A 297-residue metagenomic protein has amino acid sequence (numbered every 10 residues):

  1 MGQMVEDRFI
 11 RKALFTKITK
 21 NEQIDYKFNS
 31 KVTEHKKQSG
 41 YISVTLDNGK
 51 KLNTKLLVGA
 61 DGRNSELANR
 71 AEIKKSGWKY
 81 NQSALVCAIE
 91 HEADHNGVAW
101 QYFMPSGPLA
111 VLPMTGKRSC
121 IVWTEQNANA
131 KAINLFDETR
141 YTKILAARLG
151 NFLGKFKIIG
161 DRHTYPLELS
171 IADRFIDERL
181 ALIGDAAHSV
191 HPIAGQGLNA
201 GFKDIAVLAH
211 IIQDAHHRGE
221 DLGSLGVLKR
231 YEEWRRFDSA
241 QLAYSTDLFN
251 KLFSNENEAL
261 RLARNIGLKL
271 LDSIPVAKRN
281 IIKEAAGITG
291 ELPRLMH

Functional and structural regions predicted by a protein language model:
M1-R70, W78-S83: Conserved N-terminal helical subregion
Q3-R8, L135, F202, N257: Short, solvent-exposed loop/helix junctions and linker helices that flank or host conserved functional motifs
D7-R11, F15, Q82, V86 (+7 more regions): A general structural signal for well-ordered alpha-helical segments in protein cores
F15-T19, W100, T142, A146 (+2 more regions): Solvent-exposed, non-membrane alpha-helical residues enriched in polar/charged side chains
Q38, P105, T115, I176-D177: Structural motif
L56-T164: Conserved FAD-binding catalytic core of PHBH/FMO-like flavoproteins
N129-L225: FAD/FMN-dependent oxidoreductases across multiple families
H210-H297: C-terminal helical "tail/cap" subdomain of flavin- and related membrane-associated enzymes
